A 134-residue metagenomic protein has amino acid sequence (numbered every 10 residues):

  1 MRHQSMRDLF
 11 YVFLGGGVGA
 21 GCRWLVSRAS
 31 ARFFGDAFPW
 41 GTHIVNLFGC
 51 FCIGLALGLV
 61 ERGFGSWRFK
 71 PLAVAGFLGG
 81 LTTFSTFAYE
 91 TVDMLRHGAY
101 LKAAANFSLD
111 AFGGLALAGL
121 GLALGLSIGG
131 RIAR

Functional and structural regions predicted by a protein language model:
M1-R134: Membrane-interface helix-loop junctions in multi-pass transporters/channels
